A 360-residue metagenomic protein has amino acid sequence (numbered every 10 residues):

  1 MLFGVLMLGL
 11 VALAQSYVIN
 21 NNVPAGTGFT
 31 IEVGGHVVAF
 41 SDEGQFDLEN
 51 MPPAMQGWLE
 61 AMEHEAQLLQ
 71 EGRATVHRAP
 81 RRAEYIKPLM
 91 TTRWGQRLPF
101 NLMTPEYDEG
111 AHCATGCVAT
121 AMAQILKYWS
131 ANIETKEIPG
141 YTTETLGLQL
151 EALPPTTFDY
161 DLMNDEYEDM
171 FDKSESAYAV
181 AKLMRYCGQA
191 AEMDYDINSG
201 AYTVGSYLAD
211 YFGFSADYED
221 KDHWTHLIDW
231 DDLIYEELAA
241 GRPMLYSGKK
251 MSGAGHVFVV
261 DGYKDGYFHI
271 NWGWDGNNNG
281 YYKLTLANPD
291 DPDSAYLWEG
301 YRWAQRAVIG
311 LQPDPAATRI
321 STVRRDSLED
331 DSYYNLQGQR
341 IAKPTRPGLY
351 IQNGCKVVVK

Functional and structural regions predicted by a protein language model:
M1-V18, E192: Bacterial Sec-dependent N-terminal signal peptides
Q15-Y17, Y85-I86, P99, P289-W298 (+1 more regions): Sec-dependent signal peptide cleavage junction
N20-I31, S206, D210-N271: Active-site-adjacent substructure of cysteine-protease-like catalytic cores
G34-G44, G266-T285: Catalytic Cys-His active-site segments of thiol-dependent hydrolases/isopeptidases
H36-N198: Active-site-adjacent structural segments surrounding the nucleophilic cysteine of cysteine proteases and isopeptidases
A295-R340: Residue-level detector of functionally pivotal "anchor" positions at catalytic/ligand-binding pockets or at interdomain
L349-K360: C-terminal tail/sorting-segment detector
